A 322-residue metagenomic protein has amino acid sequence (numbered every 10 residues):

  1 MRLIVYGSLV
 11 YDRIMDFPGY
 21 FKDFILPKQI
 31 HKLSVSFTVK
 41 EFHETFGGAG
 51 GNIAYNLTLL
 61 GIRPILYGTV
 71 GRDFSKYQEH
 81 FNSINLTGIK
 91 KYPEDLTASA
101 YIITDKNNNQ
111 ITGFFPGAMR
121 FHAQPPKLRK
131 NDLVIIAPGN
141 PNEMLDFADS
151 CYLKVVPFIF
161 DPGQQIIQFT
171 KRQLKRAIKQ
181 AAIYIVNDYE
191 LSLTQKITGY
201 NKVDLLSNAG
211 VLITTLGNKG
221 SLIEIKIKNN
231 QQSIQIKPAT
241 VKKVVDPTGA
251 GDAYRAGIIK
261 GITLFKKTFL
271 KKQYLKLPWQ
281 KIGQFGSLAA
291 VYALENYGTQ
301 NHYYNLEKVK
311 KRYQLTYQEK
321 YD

Functional and structural regions predicted by a protein language model:
M1-I65, K76, V244, K320-D322: Glycine-rich phosphate/adenosyl-contacting loop at the front of the ribokinase-like
L3, R63-I65, L86-G88, F158 (+1 more regions): Hydrophobic anchor at the start of a short beta-strand that flanks the dinucleotide cofactor-binding loop
S8, G68-R72, K106, D161-G163: Cofactor-binding loop segments of dinucleotide-utilizing enzymes, especially the Rossmann-like FAD- and NAD(P)+-binding
L9, G139, A253: Active-site metal-binding loops of divalent metal-dependent hydrolases
R63-G88: A glycine-rich beta-to-alpha transition motif near the start of alpha/beta enzyme domains, typified by
I89-Y92, S99-N142: Conserved phosphate-binding/catalytic loop of the ribokinase/pfkB sugar-kinase fold
Y152-I159, Q164-Q235, L275: Conserved phosphate/ATP/ADP-binding segment of small-molecule kinases
G199-D322: Conserved phosphate-binding/catalytic region of the ribokinase-like
